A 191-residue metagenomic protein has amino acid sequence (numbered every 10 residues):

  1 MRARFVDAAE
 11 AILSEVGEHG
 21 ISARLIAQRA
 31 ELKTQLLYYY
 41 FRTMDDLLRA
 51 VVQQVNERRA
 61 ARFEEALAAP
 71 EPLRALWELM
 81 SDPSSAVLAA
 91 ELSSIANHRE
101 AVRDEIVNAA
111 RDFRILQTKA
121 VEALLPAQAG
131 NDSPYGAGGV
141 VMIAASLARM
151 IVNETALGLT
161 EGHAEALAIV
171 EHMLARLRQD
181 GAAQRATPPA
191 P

Functional and structural regions predicted by a protein language model:
M1, M44, V51, V55 (+4 more regions): Hydrophobic/aromatic residues within well-ordered alpha-helical segments
R4, A8-D46, A50: Helix-turn-helix
R4, A8-V16, R62, L88 (+2 more regions): Solvent-exposed, amphipathic alpha-helical segments
I12, L116, A120: Short alpha-helical functional segments enriched in proximate histidine and acidic residues
R42-D46, N97, A101, L157: Residues in soluble alpha-helical coiled-coils and helical-bundle/repeat scaffolds
A50, E57-V87, A137-A144: Hydrophobic alpha-helical connector segments
D82-V107: Amphipathic alpha-helical segments used for helix-helix packing
V102-V107, L124-P191: Hydrophobic/aromatic-rich alpha-helical bundle segments in the mid-to-C-terminal region
